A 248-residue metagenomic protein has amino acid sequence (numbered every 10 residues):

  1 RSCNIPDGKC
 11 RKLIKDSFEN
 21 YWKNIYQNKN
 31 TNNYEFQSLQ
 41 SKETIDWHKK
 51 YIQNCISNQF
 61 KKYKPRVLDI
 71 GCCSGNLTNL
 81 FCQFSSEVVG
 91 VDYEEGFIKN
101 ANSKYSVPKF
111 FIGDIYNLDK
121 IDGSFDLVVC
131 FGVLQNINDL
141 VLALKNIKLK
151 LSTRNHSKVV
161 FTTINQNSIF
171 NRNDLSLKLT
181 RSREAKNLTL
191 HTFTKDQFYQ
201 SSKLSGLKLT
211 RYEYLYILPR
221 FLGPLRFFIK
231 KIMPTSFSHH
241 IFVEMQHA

Functional and structural regions predicted by a protein language model:
R1-K61: Conserved class I S-adenosyl-L-methionine
K64-G71: Conserved class I S-adenosyl-L-methionine
S74-N117: Class I SAM-dependent methyltransferase SAM/SAH-binding core
V129: A conserved beta-strand element that flanks and buttresses the S-adenosyl-L-methionine
G132-N136: Short catalytic micro-motifs in class I SAM-dependent methyltransferases
V141-H156: A short glycine-rich, Lys/Arg-flanked "PGG" loop and its adjoining helix->strand segment in the class I
V160-S182: Conserved class I S-adenosyl-L-methionine
T180-Q197: Acceptor-substrate binding/catalytic loop of class I
